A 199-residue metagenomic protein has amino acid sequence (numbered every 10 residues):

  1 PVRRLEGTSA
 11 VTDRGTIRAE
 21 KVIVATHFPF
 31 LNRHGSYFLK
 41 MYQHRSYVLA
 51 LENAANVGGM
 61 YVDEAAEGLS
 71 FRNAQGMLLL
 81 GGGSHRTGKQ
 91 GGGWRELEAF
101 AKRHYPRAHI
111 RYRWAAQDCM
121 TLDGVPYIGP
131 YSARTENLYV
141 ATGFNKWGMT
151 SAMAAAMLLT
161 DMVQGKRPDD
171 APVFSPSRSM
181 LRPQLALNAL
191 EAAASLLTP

Functional and structural regions predicted by a protein language model:
P1-S9, T16: A conserved short coil-to-beta-strand element within the FAD-binding core of flavoproteins
V2-L5, S70-F71, I128: A structural signal for short hydrophobic beta-strand segments in well-ordered beta-sheet cores
T8-A10, L78, L138: Hydrophobic residues embedded in beta-strands of well-ordered beta-sheets
T12-V57: Central helical "cap/lid" subdomain
V24, F28-F30, A54-N56, S84-R86 (+2 more regions): Short, glycine-/Ser/Thr-/acidic-enriched flexible segments
L49-G82: Conserved FAD-binding catalytic core of PHBH/FMO-like flavoproteins
E64-A66, Q75, K89-A99, R103-A192: C-terminal catalytic lobe of FAD-dependent flavoproteins
